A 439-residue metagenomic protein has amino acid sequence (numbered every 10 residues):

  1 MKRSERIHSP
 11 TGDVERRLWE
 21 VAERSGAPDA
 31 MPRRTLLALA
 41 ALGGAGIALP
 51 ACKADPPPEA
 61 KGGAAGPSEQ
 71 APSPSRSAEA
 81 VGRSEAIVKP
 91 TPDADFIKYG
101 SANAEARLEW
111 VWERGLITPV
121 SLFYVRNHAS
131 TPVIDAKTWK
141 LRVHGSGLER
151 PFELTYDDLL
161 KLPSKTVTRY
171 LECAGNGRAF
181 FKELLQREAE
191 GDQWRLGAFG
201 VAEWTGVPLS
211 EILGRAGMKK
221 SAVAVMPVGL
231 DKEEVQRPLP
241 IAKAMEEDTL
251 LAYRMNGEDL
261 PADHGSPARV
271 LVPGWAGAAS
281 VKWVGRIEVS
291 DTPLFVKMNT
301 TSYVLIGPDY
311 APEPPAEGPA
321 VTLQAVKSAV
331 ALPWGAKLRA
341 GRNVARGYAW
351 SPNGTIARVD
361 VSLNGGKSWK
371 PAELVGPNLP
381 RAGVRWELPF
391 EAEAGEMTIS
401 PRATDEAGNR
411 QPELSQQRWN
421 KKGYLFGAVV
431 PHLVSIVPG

Functional and structural regions predicted by a protein language model:
M1-P32, A45: N-terminal secretory signal peptides
M1-S4, C52, A60, V88: Generic cytosolic/nucleocytoplasmic N-terminal low-complexity/intrinsically disordered segments
R6, T11, A27, S68-Q70 (+2 more regions): Serine/proline-rich low-complexity intrinsically disordered segments, especially terminal tails, linkers
E15, R33-L37, A394: Generic alpha-helix initiation/capping and coil-helix boundary signal
S25-D29, R34-D55: N-terminal export signals
T35-L37, G44, G66-R76: Elongated, non-catalytic scaffold/linker segments and compositionally distinctive motifs
K53-S73: Short, low-complexity, disordered segments immediately C-terminal to signal peptides in bacterial exported proteins
P72-G439: Structured, non-membrane catalytic/scaffold regions adjacent to prosthetic-group chemistry
